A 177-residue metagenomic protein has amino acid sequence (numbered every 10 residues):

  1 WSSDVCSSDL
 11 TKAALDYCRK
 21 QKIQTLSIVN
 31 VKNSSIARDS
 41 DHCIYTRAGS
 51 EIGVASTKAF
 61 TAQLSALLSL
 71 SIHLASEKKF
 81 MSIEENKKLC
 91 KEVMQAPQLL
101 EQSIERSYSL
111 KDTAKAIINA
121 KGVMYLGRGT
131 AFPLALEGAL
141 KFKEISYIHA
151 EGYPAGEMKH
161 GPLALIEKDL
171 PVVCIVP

Functional and structural regions predicted by a protein language model:
W1, V5-S7: Short, small-residue-biased leader/transition segments that mark boundaries at the very start of proteins
D4, G127-R128, I175-P177: Structural motif
S8-K12, V54-S56: Glycine/threonine-rich flexible loop motifs
L15-R19: Surface-exposed amphipathic alpha-helices with a cationic face
L26-Y45, A164-I166: Glycine-rich, charge-decorated loop segments at or immediately adjacent to ligand/cofactor-binding or catalytic sites
H42-P171: Active-site phosphate/pyrophosphate-binding segments
